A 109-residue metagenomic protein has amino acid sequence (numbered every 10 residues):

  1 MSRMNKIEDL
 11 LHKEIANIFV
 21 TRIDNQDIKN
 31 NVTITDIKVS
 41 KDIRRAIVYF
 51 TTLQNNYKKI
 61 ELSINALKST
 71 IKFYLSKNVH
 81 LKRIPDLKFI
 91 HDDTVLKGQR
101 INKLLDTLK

Functional and structural regions predicted by a protein language model:
M1-R45, T51-K109: Charge-rich, low-complexity N-terminal segments
